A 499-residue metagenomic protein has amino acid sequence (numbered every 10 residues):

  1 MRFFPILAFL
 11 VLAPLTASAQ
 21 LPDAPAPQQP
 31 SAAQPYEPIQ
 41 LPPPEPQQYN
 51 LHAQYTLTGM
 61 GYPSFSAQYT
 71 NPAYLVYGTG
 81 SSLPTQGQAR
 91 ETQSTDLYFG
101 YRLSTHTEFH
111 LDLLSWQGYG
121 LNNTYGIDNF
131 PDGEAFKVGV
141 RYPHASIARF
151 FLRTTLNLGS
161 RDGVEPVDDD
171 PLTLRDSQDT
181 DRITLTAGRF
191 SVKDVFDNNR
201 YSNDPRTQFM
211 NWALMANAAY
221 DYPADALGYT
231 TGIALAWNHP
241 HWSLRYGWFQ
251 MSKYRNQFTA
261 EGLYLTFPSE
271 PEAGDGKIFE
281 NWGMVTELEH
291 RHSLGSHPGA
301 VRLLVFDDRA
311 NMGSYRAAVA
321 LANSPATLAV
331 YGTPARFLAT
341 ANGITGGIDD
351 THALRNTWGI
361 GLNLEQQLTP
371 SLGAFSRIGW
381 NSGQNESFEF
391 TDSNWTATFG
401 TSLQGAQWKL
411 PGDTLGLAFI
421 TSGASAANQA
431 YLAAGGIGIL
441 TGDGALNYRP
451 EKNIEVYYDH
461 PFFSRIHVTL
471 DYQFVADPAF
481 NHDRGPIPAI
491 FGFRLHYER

Functional and structural regions predicted by a protein language model:
L10, L15-Q86, Y98, R102 (+1 more regions): N-terminal periplasmic/intermembrane-space "pro-region" immediately following the signal or transit peptide
I39-L51, Y62-S64, G100-Y101, T105-F109 (+8 more regions): Short loop/turn motifs that connect adjacent beta-strands in outer-membrane beta-barrel proteins
Q47, A89-T95, P143-A148, L227-T231 (+6 more regions): Residues that define the transmembrane beta-barrel architecture of outer-membrane proteins
L51, Y55-G59, L111-S115, L185-R189 (+9 more regions): Transmembrane beta-barrel strands of outer-membrane/channel proteins
L57, Y101-L103, L113, T154-L156 (+8 more regions): Residue-level signature of outer-membrane beta-barrel architecture
G126-Y142, S146, R161-G283, E287 (+2 more regions): Surface-exposed coil loops of outer-membrane beta-barrel proteins
A148-R161, I487-R499: Outer-membrane beta-barrel "beta-signal"
E287-E289, D307-L354, F375, S382 (+1 more regions): Outer membrane beta-barrel transmembrane domains
